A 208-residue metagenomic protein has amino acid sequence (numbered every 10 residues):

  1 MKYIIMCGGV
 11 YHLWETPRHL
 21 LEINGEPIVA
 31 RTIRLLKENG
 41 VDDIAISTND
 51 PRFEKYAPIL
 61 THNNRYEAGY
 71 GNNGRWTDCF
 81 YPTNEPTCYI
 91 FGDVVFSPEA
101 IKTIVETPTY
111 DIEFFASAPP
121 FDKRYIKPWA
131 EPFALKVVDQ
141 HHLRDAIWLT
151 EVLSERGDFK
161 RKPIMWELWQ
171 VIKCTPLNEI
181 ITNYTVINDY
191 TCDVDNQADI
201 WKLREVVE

Functional and structural regions predicted by a protein language model:
M1-T16, L20: N-terminal nucleotide-binding beta1-loop-alpha1 segment
K2, D42-I44, P86: Residues at the starts of beta-strands that form the adenosine-phosphate
I4-M6, S47, I90: Short hydrophobic segments within beta-strands
E26-D43, D78: A short, N-terminal amphipathic alpha-helix
S47-F53: Short, polar loop motifs at secondary-structure junctions
F53-I90, V95-E99: Short phosphate-binding loop-to-helix
F96-N188: Conserved core of the sugar-phosphate nucleotidyltransferase
N183-E208: C-terminal catalytic/acceptor-binding lobe
